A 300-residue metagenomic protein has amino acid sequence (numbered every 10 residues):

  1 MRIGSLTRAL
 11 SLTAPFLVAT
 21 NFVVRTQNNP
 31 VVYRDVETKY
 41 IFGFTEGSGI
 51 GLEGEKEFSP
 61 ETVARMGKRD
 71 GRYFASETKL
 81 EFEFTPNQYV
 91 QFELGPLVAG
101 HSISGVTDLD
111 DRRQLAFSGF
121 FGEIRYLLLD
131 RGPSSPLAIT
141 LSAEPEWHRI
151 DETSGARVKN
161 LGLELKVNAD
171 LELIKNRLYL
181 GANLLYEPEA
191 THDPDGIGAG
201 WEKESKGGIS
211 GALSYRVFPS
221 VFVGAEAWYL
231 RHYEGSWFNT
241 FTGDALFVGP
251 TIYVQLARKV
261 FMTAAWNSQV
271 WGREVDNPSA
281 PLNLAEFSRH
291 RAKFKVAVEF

Functional and structural regions predicted by a protein language model:
M1-D35: Cleavable N-terminal export/targeting peptides
T26-F300: Transmembrane beta-barrel domains of Gram-negative outer membranes and organellar outer membranes
